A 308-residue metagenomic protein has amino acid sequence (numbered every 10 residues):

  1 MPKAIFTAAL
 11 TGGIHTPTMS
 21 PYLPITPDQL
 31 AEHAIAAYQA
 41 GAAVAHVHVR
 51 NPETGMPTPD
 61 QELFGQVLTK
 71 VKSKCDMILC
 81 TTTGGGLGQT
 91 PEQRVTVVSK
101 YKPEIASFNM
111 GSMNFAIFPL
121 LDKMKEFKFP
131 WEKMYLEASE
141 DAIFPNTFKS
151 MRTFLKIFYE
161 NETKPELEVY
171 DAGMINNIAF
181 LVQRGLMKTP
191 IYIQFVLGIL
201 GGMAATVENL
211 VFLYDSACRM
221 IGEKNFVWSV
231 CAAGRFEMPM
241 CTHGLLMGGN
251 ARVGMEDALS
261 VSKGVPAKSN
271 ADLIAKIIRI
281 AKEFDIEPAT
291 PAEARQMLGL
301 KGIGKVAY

Functional and structural regions predicted by a protein language model:
M1-Y22, K125-W131, E137: N-terminal small/glycine-rich loop or linker at the start of catalytic domains across soluble metabolic enzymes
A8, M56-T81, F154, F158-E160 (+2 more regions): Alpha-helix-loop-beta-strand connector modules within alpha/beta enzyme cores
G12-A31, T83-P91, E140-P145, E166 (+3 more regions): Active-site mouth loops of central-metabolism enzymes
T18, A43-V67, V196-G201, L259-K263: Glycine-rich, proline-tolerant flexible connector loops at the mouths of alpha/beta enzymes
L30, A37, H48, A106 (+4 more regions): Conserved, mostly hydrophobic/aromatic
Q61-P145: Active-site beta->alpha loop and helix N-cap motifs at the rims of alpha/beta catalytic domains
S107-M255: Catalytic alpha/beta core domains of metabolic enzymes, predominantly
L120-W131, S262-F284: C-terminal helical cap(s) of enzyme catalytic domains, especially alpha/beta-barrels
